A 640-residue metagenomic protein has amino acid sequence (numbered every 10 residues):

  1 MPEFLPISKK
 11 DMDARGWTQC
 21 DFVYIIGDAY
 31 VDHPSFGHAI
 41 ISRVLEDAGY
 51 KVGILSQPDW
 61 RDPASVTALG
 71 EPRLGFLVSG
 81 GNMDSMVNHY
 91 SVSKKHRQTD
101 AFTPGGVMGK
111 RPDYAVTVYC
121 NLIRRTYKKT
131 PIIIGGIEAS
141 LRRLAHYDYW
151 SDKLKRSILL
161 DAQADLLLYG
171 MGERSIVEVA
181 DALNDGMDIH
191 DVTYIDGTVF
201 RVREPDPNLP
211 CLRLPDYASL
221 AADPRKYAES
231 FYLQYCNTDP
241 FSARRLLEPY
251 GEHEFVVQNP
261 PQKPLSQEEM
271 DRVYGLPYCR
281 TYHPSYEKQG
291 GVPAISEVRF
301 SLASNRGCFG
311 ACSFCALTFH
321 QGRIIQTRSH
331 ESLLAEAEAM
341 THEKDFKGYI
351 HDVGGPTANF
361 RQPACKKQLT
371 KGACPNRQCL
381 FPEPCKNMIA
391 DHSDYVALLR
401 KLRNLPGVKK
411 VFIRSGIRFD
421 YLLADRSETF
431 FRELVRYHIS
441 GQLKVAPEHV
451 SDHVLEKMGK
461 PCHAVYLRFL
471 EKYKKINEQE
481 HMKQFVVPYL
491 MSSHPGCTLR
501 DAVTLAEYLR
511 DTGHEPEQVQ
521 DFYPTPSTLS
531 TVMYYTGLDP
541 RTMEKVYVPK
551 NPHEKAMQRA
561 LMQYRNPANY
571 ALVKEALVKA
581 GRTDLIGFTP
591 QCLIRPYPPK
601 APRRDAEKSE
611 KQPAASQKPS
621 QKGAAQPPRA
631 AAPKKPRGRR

Functional and structural regions predicted by a protein language model:
M1-Q19, A29, R225, E229-S301: N-terminal [4Fe-4S]-dependent radical SAM core
F22-I26, T67-A68, V192-T198, E287-K288 (+5 more regions): Flexible, glycine-rich loop/tail regions that form catalytic "lids" or insertion modules at the edges of active sites
Y24, L55, D59-W60, A339-V487 (+1 more regions): Conserved SAM/AdoMet-binding glycine-rich loop
I25-Y30, Q289-A316, Y349: N-terminal pre-triad scaffold of radical SAM enzymes
G37, S56-G251, Q258-N259: Glycine-rich beta-alpha loop elements in corrinoid/cobalamin-binding modules across cobalamin-dependent enzymes
R61, H190-D239, E252-H253, Q262-L265 (+7 more regions): Terminal amphipathic helices with adjacent charged low-complexity linkers/tails
D84-S93, L141-R143, E173-E178, V202-P205 (+8 more regions): Flexible glycine/acidic-rich beta-alpha junction loops that bind and position SAM and/or redox cofactors in anaerobic
D165, V273, C308, L333 (+3 more regions): Conserved, mostly hydrophobic/aromatic
